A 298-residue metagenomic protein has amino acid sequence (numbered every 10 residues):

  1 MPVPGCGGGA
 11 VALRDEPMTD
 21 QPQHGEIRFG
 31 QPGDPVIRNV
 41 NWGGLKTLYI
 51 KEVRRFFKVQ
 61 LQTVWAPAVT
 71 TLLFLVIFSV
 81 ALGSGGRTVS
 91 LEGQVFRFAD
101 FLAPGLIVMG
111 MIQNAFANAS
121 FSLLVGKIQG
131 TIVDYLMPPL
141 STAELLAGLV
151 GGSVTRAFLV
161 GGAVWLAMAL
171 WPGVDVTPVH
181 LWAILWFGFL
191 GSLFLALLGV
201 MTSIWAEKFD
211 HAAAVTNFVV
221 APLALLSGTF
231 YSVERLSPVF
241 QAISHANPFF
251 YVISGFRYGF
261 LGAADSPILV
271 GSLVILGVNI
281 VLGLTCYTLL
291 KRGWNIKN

Functional and structural regions predicted by a protein language model:
M1-V3: Ser/Thr/Pro/Gly-rich low-complexity, intrinsically disordered segments
C6-W182, W186-N298: Hydrophobic transmembrane alpha-helices and immediately adjacent juxtamembrane helices of multi-pass inner-membrane
